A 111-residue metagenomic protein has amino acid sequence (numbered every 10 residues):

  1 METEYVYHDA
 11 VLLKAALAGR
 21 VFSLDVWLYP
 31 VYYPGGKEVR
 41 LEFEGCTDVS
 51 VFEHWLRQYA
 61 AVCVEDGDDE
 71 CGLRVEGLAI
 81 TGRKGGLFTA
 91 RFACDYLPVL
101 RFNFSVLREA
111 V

Functional and structural regions predicted by a protein language model:
M1-V111: Surface-exposed, interaction-prone regions used to assemble/regulate multi-protein complexes
